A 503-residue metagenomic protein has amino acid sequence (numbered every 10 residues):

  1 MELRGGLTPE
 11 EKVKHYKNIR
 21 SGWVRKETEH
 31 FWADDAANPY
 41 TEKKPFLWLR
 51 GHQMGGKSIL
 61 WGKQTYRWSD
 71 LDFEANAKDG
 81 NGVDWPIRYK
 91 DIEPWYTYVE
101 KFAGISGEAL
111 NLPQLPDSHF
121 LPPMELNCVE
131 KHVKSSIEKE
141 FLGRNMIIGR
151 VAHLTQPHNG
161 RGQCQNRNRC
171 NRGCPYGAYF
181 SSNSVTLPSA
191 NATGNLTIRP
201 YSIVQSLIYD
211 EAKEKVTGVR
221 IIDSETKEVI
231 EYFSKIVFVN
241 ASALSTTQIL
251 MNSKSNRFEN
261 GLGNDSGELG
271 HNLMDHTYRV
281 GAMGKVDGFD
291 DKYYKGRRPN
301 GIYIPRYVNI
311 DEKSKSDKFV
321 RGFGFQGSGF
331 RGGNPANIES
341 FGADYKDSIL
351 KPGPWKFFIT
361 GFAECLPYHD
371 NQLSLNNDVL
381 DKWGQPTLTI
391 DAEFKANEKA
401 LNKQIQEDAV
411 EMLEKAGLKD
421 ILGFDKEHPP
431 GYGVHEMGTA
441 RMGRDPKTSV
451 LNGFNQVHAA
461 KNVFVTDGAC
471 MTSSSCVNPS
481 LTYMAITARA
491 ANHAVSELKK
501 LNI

Functional and structural regions predicted by a protein language model:
M1-P9, T193, S202, S206-K213 (+4 more regions): Glycine-rich loop(s) and the adjacent beta-strand/alpha-helix scaffold that form part
K14-L47, H52, G62-R67, N76-V204 (+1 more regions): Conserved redox-cofactor binding core of oxidoreductases
F31-R50, M54-K57, W61-G62, R67 (+8 more regions): FAD cofactor-binding and catalytic pocket of flavoenzymes
G62, S473-A494: A conserved FAD-binding loop/helix module that cradles the flavin
G62-K63, D72, N76, H158-N159 (+2 more regions): Short, solvent-exposed loop/turn and secondary-structure capping segments
S69-A77, Q372, V450-L451, S473-S475: Cytochrome P450 core scaffold surrounding the K-helix E-X-X-R motif and the conserved "meander" helix-loop region
V83, C174-S181, E225, N260-N264 (+2 more regions): Alpha-helix capping and helix-loop boundary segments enriched in small/acidic/polar residues
I147-L154, Q163-C170, Q205-A212, P352-C365 (+3 more regions): A glycine-rich dinucleotide-binding beta-alpha-beta segment and adjacent secondary-structure elements that constitute
